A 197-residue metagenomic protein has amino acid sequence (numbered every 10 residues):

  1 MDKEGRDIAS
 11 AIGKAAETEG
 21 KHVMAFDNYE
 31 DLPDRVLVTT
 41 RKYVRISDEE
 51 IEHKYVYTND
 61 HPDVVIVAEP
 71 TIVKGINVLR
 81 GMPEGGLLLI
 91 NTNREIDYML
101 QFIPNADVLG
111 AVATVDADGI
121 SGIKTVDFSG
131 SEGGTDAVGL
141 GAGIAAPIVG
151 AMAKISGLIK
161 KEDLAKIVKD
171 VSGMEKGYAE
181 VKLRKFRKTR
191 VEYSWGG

Functional and structural regions predicted by a protein language model:
M1-G197: Active-site cofactor/cluster-binding pocket
